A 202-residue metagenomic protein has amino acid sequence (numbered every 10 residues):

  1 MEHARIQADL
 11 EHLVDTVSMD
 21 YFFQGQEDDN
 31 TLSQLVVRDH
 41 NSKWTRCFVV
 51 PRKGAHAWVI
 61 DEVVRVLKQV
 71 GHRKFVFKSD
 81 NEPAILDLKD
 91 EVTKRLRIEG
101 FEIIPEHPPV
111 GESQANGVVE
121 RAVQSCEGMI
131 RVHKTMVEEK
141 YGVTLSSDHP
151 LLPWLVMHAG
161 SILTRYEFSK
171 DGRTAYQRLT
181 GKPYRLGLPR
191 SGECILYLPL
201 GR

Functional and structural regions predicted by a protein language model:
M1-G128, G181-R202: Retroviral integrase
D29, E82, N116, M136-K140 (+1 more regions): Short, structured coil/loop segments at alpha-helix boundaries
G71-K74, L96, G100, E127-I130 (+2 more regions): Eukaryotic basic, amphipathic alpha-helical target segments in cytosolic regions
E138-R202: Charged, gly/pro-enriched flexible loop segments at helix/strand junctions
